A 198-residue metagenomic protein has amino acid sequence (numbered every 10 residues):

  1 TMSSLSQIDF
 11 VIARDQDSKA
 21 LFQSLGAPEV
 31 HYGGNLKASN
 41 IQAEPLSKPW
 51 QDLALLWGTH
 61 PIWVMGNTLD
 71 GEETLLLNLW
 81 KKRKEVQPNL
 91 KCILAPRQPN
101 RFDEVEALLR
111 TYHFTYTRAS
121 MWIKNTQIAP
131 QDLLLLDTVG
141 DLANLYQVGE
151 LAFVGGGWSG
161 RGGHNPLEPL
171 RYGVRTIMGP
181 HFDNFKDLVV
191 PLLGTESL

Functional and structural regions predicted by a protein language model:
T1-L198: Nucleotide-activated sugar donor-binding and catalytic core shared by glycosyltransferases and related lipid-linked
